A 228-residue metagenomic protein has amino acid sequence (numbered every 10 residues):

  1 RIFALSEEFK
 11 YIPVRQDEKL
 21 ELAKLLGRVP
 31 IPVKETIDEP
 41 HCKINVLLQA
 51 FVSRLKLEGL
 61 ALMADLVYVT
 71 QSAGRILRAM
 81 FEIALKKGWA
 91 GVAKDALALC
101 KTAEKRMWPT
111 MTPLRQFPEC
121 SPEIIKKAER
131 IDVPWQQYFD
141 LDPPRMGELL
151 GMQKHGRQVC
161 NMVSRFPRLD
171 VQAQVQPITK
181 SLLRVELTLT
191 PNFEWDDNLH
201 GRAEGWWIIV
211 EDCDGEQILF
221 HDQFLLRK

Functional and structural regions predicted by a protein language model:
R1-I124, E129-R130, P134-W135, F139-D140 (+3 more regions): C-terminal helical accessory/scaffold domains
D140-Q176: Alpha-helical interaction/regulatory segments in DNA maintenance proteins
